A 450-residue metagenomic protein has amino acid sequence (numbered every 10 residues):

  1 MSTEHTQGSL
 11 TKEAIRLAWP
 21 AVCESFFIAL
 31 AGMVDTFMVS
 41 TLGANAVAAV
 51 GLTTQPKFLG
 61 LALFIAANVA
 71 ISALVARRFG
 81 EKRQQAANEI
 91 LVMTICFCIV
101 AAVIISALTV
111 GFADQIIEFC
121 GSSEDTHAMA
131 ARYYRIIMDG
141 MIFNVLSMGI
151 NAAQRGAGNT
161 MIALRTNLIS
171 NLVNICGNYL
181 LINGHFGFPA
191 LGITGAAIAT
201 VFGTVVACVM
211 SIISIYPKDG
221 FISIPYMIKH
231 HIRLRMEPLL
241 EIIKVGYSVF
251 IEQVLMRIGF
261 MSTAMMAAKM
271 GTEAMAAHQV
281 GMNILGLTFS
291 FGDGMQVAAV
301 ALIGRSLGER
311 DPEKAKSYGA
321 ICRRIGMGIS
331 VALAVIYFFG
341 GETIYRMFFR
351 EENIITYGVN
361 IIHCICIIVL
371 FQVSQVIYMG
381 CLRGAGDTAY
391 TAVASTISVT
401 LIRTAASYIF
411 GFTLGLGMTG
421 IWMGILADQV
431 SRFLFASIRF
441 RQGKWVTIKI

Functional and structural regions predicted by a protein language model:
M1-A21, V75-I142, F188-Y247, I303-I368 (+1 more regions): Short alpha-helical transmembrane segments in multi-pass integral membrane proteins
R16-D35, I136, S170, G203-A207 (+4 more regions): Transmembrane helical elements of multi-pass membrane transporters/channels
A21, S25, T36-F37, A73 (+15 more regions): Transmembrane alpha-helix boundary and packing residues in multipass membrane permease domains and related
I28, G32-D35, V39, L61-N68 (+17 more regions): Alpha-helical transmembrane segments and their lipid-water interface positions in multi-pass membrane proteins
L30-A48, I117-E124, L180-L191, F250 (+4 more regions): Helix-terminus/linker motif at the lipid-water interface of multi-pass membrane proteins
V47-A107, N144-A163, M275-G341, Q372-T396: Small-residue-rich hydrophobic transmembrane alpha-helices
N68, S72, I137-R155, A163-N171 (+6 more regions): Short runs within selected transmembrane alpha-helices of multi-pass transporters and secretion channels
